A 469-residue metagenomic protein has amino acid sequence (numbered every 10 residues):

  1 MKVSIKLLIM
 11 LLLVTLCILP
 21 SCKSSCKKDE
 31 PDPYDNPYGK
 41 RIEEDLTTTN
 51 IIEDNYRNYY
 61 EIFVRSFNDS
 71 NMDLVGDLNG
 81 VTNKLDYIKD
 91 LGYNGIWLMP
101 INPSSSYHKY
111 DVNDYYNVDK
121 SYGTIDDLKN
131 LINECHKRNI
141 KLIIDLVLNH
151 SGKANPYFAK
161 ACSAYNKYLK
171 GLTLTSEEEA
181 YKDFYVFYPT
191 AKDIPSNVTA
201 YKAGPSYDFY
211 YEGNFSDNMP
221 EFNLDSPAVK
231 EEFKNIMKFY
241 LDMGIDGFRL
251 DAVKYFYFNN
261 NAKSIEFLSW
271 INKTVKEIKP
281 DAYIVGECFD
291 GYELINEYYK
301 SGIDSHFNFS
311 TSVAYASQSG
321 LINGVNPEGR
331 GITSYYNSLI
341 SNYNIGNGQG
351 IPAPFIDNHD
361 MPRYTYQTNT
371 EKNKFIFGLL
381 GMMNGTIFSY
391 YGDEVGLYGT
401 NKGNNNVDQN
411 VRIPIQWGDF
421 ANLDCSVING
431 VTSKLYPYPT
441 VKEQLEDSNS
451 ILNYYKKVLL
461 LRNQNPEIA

Functional and structural regions predicted by a protein language model:
M1-I9: Bacterial N-terminal signal peptides that target proteins for export
I9-I18: Bacterial N-terminal signal peptides
C22, C26, Y34-N223, A228 (+4 more regions): Acidic/aromatic-lined carbohydrate-recognition and catalytic surfaces of CAZymes acting on diverse glycans
N55, F355-N358, R363-A469: Loop/helix patches that line or flank the sugar-binding groove of alpha-linked glycan CAZymes
D77-G80, G123-D127, D225-E232, K263-F267 (+6 more regions): Soluble or luminal CAZymes and related metallo-dependent hydrolases
K84, D127, L131, V229-Y240 (+8 more regions): Alpha-helical packing segments of well-folded alpha/beta enzyme cores
K141, G247, Y283, A353-P354 (+1 more regions): Hydrophobic "anchor" residues on beta-strands that sit immediately upstream of conserved functional sites
K273-Y366, M382, Q409-S433: Glycan-recognition surfaces
